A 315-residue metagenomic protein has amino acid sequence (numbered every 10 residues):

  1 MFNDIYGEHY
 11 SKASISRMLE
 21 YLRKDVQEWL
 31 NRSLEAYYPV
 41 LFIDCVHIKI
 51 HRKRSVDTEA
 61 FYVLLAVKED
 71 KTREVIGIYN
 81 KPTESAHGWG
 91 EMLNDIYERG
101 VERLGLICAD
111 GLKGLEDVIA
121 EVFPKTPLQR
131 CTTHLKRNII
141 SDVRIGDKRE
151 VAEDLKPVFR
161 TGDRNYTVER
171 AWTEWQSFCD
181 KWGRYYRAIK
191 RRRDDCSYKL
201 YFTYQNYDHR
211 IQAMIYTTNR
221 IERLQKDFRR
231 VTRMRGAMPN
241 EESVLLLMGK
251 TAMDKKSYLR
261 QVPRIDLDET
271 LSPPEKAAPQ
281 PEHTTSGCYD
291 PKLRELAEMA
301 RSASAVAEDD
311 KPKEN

Functional and structural regions predicted by a protein language model:
M1-D4, E8-K12, R17-C108, K113 (+3 more regions): RNase H-like nuclease fold core
M1-E8, Y21-D25, W29-R32, D95-R99 (+9 more regions): Conserved, well-folded catalytic cores of nucleic-acid-processing and energy-transducing macromolecular machines
G7-S11, L104-I107, P127-C131, Y185 (+2 more regions): Short, surface-exposed helix-loop/turn micro-motifs enriched in polar/charged residues
K12, S16, T58, A86-G90 (+9 more regions): Amphipathic alpha-helical transducer elements in NTP-driven molecular machines
S14, L106-K113, V118-K156: Conserved beta-strand -> loop -> alpha-helix junction used to position metal-binding or nucleic-acid-contacting
I15, D44, L64, R73 (+8 more regions): Mobile genetic element proteins and their domesticated derivatives, centered on retroelements and DNA transposons
Y79-P82, G105, A109, S141 (+4 more regions): Hydrophobic alpha-helical scaffolding
P157, T161-N315: Acidic/histidine-rich catalytic cores and adjacent linkers of DNA breakage/strand-transfer/modification proteins
